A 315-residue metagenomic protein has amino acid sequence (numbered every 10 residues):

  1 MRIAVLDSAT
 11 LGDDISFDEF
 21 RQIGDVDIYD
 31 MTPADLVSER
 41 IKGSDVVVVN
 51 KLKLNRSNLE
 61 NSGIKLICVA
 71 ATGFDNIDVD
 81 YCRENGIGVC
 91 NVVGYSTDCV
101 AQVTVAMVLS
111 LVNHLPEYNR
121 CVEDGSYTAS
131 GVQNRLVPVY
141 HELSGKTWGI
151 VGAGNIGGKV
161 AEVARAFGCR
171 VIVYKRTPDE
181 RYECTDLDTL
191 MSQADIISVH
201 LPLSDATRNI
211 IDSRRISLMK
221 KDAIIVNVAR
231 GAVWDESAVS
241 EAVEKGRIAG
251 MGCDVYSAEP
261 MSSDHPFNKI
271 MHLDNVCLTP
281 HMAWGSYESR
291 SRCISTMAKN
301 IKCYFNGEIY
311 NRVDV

Functional and structural regions predicted by a protein language model:
M1-C90, S192, D212, L218: An N-terminal-biased, well-structured beta-alpha scaffold segment characteristic of Rossmann-like dinucleotide-binding
D27-T32, V48-N50, S126-R135, T177-C184 (+3 more regions): Short gly/ser/thr-rich secondary-structure transition/capping motifs
D45-V46, L66, I196, I224 (+2 more regions): Short, Asp-centered acidic motifs that coordinate Mg2+ and/or phosphate in catalytic or ligand-binding sites
L52, T72, D195, L201-L203 (+2 more regions): Short glycine-/small-residue-rich Rossmann-like dinucleotide-binding loops
L59-L66, I77-V89, V199, L203-E244: Beta-strand-loop-alpha-helix segment that lines the small-molecule cofactor/substrate pocket of alpha/beta enzymes
N85-I87, V93-T147, E162: Phosphate-binding beta-alpha-beta segment of Rossmann-like dinucleotide-binding domains, i.e., the NAD(P)
N134-K221: Rossmann-like dinucleotide/phosphate-binding beta-alpha-beta segment
D222, V228-V315: Rossmann-like dinucleotide-binding domain for NAD(H)/NADP(H)
